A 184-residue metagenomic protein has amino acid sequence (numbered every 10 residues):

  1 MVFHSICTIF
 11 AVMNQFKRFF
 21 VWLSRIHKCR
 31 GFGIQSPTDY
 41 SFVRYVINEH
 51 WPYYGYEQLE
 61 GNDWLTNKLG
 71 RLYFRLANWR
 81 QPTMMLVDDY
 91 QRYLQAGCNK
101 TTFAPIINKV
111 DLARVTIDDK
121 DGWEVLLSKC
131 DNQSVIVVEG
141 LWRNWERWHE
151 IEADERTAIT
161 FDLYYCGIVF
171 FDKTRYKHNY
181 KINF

Functional and structural regions predicted by a protein language model:
V2-S134, W142-F184: A short alpha-helical cap/connector motif
